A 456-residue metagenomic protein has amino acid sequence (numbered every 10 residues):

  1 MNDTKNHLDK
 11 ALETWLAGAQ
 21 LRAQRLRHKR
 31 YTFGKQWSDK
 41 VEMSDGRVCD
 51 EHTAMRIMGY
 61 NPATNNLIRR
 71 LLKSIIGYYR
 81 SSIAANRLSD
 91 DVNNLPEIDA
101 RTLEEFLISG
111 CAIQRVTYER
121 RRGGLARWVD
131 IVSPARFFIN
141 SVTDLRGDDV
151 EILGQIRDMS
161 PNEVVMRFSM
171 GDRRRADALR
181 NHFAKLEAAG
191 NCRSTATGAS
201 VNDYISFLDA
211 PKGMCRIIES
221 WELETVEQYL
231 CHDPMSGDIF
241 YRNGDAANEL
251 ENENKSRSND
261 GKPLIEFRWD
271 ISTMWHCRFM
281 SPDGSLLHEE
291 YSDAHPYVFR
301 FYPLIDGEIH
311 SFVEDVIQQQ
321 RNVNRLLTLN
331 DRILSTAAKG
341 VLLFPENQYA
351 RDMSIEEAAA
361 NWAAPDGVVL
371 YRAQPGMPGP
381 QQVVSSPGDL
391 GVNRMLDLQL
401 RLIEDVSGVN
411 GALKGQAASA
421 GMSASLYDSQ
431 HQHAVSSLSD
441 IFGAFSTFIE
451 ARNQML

Functional and structural regions predicted by a protein language model:
M1-D270, M274-W275, P282, P387-L398: Extended, helix-rich architectural segments
M58-I83, R87-V92, Y118, T273-I309 (+1 more regions): Long amphipathic alpha-helical segments
E97-F106, V116-R120, L334-E346, L413-A420: Short coil/turn segments at secondary-structure boundaries
V316: His/Asp/Glu-rich acidic catalytic environments and adjacent acidic regulatory segments
Q319: Core catalytic machinery and nucleic-acid-binding channels of phosphodiester-processing enzymes
L327-W362: Carboxylate/His-rich catalytic cores and anion/metal-binding grooves
